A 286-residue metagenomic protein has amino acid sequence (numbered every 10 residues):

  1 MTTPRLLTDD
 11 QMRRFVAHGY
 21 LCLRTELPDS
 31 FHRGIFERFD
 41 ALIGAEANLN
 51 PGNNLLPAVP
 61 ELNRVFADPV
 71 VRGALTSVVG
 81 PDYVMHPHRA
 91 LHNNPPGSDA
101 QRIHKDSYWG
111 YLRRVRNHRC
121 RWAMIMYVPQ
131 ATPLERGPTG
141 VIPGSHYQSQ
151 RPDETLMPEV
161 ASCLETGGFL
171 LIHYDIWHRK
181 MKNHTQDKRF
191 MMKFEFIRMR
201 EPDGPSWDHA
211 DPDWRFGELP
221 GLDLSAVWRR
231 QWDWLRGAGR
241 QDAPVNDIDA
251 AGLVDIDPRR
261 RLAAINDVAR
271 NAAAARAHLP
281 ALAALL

Functional and structural regions predicted by a protein language model:
M1-V115: Non-heme Fe(II)-dependent double-stranded beta-helix
N93-P95, G144-Q148, E195-E201: Short edge-strand/loop segments of extracellular domains
D99-C163, P205: Catalytic core of non-heme Fe(II) oxygenases with the double-stranded beta-helix
C163-H178: Conserved metal-binding segment of the jelly-roll/cupin
R179-A251, D257-R270, A275: Non-heme Fe(II)/2-oxoglutarate
I256-D257, L286: Short inter-helical turns and helix N-cap capping residues of alpha-solenoid HEAT/ARM repeat scaffolds
R276-L282: Short sequence/structural elements of tandem HEAT/ARM alpha-solenoid repeats
